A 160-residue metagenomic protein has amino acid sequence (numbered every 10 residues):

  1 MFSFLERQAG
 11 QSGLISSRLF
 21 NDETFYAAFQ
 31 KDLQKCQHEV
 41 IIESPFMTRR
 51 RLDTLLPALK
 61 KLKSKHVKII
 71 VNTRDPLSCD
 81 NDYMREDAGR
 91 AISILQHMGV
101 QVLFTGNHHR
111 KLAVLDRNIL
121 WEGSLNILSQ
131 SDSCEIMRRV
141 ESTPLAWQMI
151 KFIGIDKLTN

Functional and structural regions predicted by a protein language model:
F4-E23, I41-M47: Acidic/glycine-enriched edge-of-secondary-structure segments
F20, N72-R74, T105-N107: Conserved beta-strand termini and adjacent loop/short-helix elements that scaffold enzyme active sites in alpha/beta
D22, R49-L52, V102: A conditional alpha-helix N-cap/helix-loop micro-motif detector
A28: Short acidic active-site motifs
D32-Q96: Primarily the HKD phosphodiesterase
V40, V100-L145: HKD (HxKxxxxD) catalytic microenvironment of the phospholipase D
D53, D82, S131-E135, L158-N160: A short, polar/proline- and glycine-enriched secondary-structure boundary/capping micro-motif
W147-N160: Cysteine/selenocysteine-centered motifs that mediate thiol-based redox chemistry or coordinate metal-sulfur cofactors
